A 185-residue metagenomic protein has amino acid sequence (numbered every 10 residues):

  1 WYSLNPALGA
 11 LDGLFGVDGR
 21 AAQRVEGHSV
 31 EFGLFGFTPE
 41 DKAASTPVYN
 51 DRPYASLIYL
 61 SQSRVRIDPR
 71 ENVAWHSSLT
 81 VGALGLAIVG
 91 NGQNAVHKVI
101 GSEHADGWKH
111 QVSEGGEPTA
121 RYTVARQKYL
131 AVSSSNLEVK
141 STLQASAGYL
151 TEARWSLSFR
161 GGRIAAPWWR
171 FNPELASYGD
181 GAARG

Functional and structural regions predicted by a protein language model:
W1-D12: N-terminal ordered "arm"
G16-D18: Solvent-exposed N-terminal domain segments of exported/luminal and surface proteins
R20-G185: Outer-membrane pore/translocation modules
